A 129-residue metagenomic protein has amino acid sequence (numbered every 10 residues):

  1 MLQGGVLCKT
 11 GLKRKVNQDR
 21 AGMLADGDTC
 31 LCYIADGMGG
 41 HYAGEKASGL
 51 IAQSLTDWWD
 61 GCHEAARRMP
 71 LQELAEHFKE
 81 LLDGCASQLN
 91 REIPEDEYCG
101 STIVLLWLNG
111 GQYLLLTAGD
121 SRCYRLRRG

Functional and structural regions predicted by a protein language model:
M1-G129: PP2C/PPM-type serine/threonine phosphatase catalytic domain
